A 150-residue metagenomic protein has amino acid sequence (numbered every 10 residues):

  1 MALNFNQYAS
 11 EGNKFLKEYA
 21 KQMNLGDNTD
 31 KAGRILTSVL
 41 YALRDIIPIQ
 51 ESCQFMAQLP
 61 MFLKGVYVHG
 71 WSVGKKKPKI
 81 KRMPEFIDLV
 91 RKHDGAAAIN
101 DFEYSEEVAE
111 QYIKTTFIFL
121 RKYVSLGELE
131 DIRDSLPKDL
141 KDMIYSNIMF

Functional and structural regions predicted by a protein language model:
M1, F5-Y8, M56, K79 (+4 more regions): Intrinsic-disorder-associated interaction segments
M1-I49: The feature marks the first
N13-L16, L63, D94: Extended amphipathic alpha-helical scaffold segments
E18, Q22, L89, H93 (+1 more regions): Residues that form generic nucleotide/phosphate-binding pockets
G26-T37, R44-C53, E103-T115, F119-D134: Short, low-complexity cationic-aromatic patches
I46-K79, V124-F150: Extended intrinsically disordered, low-complexity coil regions enriched in Ser, Thr, Gly, Ala and often Pro
Y67, W71-V124: Short, solvent-exposed interaction modules
